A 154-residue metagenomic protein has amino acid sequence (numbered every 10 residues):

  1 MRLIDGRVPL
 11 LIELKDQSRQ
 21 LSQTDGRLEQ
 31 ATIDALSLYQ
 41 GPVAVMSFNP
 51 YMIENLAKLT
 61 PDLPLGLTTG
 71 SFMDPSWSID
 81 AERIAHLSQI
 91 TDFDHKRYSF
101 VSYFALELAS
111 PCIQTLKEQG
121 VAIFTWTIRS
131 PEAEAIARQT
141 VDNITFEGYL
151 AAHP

Functional and structural regions predicted by a protein language model:
R2-P154: Short loop-to-alpha-helix "cap/lid" segments that border enzyme active sites across diverse enzyme classes
